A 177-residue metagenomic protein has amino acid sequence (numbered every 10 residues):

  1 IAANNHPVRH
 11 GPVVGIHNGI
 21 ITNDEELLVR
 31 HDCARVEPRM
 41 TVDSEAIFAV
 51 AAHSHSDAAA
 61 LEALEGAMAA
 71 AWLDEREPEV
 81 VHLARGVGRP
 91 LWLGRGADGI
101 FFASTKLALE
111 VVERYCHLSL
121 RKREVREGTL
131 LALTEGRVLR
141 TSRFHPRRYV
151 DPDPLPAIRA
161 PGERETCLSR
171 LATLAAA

Functional and structural regions predicted by a protein language model:
I1-A177: Conserved short alpha-helical segments that host acidic/polar catalytic motifs at enzyme active sites
